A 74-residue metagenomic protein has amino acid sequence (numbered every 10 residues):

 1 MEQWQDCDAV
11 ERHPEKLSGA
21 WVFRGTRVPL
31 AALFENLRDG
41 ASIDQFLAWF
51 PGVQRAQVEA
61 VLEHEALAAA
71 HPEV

Functional and structural regions predicted by a protein language model:
M1-D6, E73-V74: Intrinsically disordered, low-complexity and often Lys/Arg-enriched segments
W4-Q45: A short, structured beta-strand/loop element
V28-V74: Long, charge-rich, low-complexity alpha-helical segments
